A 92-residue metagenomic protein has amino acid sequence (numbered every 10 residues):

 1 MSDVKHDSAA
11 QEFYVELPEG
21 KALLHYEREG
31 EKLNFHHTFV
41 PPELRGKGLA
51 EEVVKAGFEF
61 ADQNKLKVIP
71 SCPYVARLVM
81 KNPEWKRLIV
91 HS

Functional and structural regions predicted by a protein language model:
M1, H36-H37, V75, K86: Generic secondary-structure boundary/loop-capping signal
M1-H36: N-terminal first-folded block
G20, E29-E31, V40, Y74-V75 (+1 more regions): A generic "binding-loop/recognition-motif" signal
T38-R45: A short, internal acetyl-CoA/4′-phosphopantetheine-binding micro-motif in the GNAT/acyltransferase core
G46-G57: Conserved acetyl-CoA-binding loop-helix of GNAT-fold acetyltransferases
F60-S92: C-terminal structural segments of small proteins and small subunits
